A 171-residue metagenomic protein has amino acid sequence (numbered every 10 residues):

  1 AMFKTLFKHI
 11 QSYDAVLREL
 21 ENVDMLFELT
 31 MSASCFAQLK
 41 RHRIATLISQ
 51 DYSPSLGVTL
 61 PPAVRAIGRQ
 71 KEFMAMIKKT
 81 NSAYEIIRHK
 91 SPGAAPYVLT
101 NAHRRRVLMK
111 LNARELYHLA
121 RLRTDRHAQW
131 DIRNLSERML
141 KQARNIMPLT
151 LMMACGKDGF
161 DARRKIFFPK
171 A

Functional and structural regions predicted by a protein language model:
A1-A171: A conserved ligand/cofactor-binding region detector
